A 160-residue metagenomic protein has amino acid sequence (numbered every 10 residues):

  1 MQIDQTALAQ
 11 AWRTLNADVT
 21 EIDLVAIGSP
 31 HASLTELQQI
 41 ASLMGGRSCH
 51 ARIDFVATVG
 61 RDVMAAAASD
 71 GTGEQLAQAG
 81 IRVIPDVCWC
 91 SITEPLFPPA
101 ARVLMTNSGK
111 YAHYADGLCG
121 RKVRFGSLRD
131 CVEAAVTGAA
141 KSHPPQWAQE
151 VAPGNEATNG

Functional and structural regions predicted by a protein language model:
M1-T58: A glycine- and small/hydrophobic-rich beta-loop-beta segment that serves as a flexible "lid/hinge" or phosphate-binding
W12, N16-V19, M44, S48 (+4 more regions): Structural signal for hydrophobic packing residues in well-ordered secondary-structure cores of soluble enzyme domains
V19, C49-F55, D86, H143-E150: Flexible, glycine/charged-enriched surface loops at secondary-structure junctions
P30-S33, S48-F97: Extended C-terminal subregions enriched in glycine
Q38-A41, G73, A77, R129-E133: Predominant activation on well-ordered alpha-helical scaffold segments within soluble catalytic domains
Q38-Q39, S69-D70, G117-L118: Short amphipathic alpha-helical segments
A77-C131: Extended, charge-rich low-complexity interaction segments
A112-G160: Extended hydrophobic packing segments that form well-structured cores
